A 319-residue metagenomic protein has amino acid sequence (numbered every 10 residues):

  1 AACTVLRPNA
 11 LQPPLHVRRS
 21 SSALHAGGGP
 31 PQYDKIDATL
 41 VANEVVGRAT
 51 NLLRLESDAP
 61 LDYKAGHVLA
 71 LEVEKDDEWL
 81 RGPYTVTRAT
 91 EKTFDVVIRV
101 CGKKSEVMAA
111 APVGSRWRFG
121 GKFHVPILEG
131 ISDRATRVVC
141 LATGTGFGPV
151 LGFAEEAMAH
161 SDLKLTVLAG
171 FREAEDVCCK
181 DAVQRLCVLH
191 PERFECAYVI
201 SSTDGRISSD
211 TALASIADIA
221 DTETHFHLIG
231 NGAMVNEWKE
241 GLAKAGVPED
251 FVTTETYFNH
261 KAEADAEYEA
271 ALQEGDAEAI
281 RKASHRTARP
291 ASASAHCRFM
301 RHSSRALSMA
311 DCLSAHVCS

Functional and structural regions predicted by a protein language model:
A1-P14: N-terminal chloroplast transit peptides
R18-G28: N-terminal mitochondrial targeting presequences
G27-S115, F171-E173, S201-T203: Ferredoxin-reductase
P30-D34, L168-S319: Reductase modules of NAD(P)H-dependent flavoproteins
D77-T85, H124-D133, A264-D265: Short, Lys/Arg- and Gly-enriched loop/turn segments at beta-strand edges
R137-L141, H227: Conserved beta-strand elements of the Class I
F147-M158: Histidine-anchored nucleotide/phosphate-binding helix
